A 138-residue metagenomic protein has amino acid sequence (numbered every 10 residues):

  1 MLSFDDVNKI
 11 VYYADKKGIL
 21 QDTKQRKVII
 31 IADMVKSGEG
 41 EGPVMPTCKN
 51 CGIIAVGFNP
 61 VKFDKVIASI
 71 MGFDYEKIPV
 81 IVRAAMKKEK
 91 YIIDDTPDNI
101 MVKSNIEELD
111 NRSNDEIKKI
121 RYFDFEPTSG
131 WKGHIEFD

Functional and structural regions predicted by a protein language model:
M1-D138: Extended, low-polarity segments enriched in aliphatic/aromatic residues
